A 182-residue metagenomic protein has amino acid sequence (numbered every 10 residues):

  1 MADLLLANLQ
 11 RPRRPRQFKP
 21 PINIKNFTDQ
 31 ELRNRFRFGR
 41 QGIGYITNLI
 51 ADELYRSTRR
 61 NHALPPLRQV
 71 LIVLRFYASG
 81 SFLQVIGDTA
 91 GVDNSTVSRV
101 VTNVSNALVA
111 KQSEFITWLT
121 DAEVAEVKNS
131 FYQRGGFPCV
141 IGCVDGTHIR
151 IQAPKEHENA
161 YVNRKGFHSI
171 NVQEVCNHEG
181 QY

Functional and structural regions predicted by a protein language model:
M1-Y182: Short, proline-rich low-complexity segments centered on a Tyr-Pro-Pro core
